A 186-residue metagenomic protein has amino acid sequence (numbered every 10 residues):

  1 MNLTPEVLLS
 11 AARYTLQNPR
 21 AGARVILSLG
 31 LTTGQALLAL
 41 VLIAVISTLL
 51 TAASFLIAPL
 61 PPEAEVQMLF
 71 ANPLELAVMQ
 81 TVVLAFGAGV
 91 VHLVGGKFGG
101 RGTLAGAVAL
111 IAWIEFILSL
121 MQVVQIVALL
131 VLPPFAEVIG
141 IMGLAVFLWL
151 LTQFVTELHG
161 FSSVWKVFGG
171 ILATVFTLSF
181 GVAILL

Functional and structural regions predicted by a protein language model:
N2-A105: Selected alpha-helical membrane-embedding segments in polytopic membrane proteins
T48-A52, T174, A183: Hydrophobic alpha-helical segments of integral membrane proteins
L56-L60, V127-A128, L186: Juxtamembrane "helix-exit" motif on the non-cytosolic side of transmembrane helices
L76-V78, A136-V138, G181: A short, structure-level motif marking secondary-structure boundaries and short turns
H92, F98-F176: Hydrophobic alpha-helical transmembrane segments and adjacent short intramembrane/lumenal linkers of inner/organellar
S179-L186: Juxtamembrane boundary at the C-terminal end of a transmembrane helix
